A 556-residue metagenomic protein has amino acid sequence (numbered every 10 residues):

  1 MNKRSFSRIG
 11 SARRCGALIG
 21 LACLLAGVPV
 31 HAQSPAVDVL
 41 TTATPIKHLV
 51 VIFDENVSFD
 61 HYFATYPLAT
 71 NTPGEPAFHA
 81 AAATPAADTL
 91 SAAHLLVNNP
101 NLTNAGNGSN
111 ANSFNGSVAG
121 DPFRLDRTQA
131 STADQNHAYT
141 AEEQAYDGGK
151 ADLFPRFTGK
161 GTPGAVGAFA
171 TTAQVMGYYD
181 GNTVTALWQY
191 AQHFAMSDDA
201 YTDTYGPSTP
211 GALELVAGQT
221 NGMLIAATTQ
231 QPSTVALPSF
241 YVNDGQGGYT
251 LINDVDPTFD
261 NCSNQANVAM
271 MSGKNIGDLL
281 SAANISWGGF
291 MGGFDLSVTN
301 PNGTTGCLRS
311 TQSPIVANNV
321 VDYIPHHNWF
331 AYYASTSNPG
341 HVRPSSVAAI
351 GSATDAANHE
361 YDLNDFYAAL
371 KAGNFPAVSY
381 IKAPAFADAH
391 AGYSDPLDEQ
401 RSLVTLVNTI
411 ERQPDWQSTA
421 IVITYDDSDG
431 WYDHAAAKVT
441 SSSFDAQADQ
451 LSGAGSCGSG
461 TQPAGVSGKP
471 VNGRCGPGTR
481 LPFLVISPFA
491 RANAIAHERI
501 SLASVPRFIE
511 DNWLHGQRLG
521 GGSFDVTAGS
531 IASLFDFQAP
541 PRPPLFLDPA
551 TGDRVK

Functional and structural regions predicted by a protein language model:
M1-S11: N-terminal secretory signal peptides that target proteins for export/translocation
G10, I19-G20, A133, W513: A periodicity- and composition-biased signal for non-globular, repetitive helical segments
G16-G27: Bacterial N-terminal signal peptides
A32-K556: N-terminal pro-sequences and low-complexity stem/linker regions of secreted or lumenal proteins
